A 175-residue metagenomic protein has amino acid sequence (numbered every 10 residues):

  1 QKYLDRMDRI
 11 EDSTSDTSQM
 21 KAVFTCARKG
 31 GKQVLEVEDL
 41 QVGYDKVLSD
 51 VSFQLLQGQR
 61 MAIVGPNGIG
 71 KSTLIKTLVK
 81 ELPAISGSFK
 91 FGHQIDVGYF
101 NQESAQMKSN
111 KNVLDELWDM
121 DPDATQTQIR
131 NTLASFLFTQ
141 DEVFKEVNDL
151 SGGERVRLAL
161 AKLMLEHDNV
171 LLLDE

Functional and structural regions predicted by a protein language model:
Q1-A27, S86, P122-A124, Q128: Extended, highly charged alpha-helical segments
C26-E175: ABC ATP-binding cassette signature C-motif
